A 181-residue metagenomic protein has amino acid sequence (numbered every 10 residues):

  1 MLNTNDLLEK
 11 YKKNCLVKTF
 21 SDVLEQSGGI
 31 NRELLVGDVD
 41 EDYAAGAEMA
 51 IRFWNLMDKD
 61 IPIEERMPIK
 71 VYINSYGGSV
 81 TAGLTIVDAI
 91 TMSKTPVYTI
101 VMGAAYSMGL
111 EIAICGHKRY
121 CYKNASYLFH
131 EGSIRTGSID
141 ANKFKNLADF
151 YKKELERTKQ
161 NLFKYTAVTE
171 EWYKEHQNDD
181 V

Functional and structural regions predicted by a protein language model:
M1-V181: Terminal-region recognition feature
